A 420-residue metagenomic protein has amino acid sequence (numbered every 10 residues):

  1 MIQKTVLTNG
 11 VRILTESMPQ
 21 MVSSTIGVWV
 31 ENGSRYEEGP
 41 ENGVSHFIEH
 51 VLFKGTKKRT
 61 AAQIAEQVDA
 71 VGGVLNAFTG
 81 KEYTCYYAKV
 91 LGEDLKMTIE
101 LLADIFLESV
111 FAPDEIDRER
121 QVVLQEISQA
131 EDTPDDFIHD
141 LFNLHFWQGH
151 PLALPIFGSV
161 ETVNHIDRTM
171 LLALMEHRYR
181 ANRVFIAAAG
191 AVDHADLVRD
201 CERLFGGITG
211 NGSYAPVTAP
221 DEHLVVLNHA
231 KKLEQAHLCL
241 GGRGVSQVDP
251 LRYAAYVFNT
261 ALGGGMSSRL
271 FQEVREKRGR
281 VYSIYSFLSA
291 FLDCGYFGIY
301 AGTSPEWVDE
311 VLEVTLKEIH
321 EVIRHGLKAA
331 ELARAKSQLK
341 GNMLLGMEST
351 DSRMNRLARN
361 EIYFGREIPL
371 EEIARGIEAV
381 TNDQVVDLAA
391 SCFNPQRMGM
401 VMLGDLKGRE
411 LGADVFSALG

Functional and structural regions predicted by a protein language model:
M1-V11: Short, Gly/Pro- and small/polar-rich lid/capping loops
V6, S17, A61-S213, N228-H229 (+3 more regions): Charge-rich, well-structured scaffold segments of protease-associated domains
G10, S17-V68, F142, Y179 (+3 more regions): Active/ligand-binding-proximal structured segments within catalytic/core domains that scaffold catalytic residues
V11, D193, M266-S267, K407: A generic "binding-loop/recognition-motif" signal
G27-W29, S213-R269, L406: His/Glu-based metal-binding/catalytic segments typifying zinc-dependent metallopeptidases
V30, E38-E41, V51-G55, V110-D114 (+5 more regions): Glycine-rich loops and low-complexity Gly/Arg-rich segments that provide flexible linkers or classic glycine-based
G39, K58, A195, R199 (+2 more regions): Double-stranded RNA-binding/processing signature
